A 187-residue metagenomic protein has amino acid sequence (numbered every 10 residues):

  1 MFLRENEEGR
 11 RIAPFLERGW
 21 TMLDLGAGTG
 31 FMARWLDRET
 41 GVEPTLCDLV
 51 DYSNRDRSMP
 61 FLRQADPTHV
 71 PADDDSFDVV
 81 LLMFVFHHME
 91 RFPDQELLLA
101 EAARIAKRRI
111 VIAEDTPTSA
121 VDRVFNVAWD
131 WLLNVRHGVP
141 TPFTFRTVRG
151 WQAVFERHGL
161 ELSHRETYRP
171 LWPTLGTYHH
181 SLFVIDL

Functional and structural regions predicted by a protein language model:
F2-W20: Conserved alpha-helix/loop element of class I SAM-dependent methyltransferases that forms part of the SAM/SAH-binding
L23, T29-H69: Class I SAM-dependent methyltransferase SAM/SAH-binding core
L36, E101-A102: Class I S-adenosylmethionine-dependent transferase superfamily signal
L81: A conserved beta-strand element that flanks and buttresses the S-adenosyl-L-methionine
F84-H88: Short catalytic micro-motifs in class I SAM-dependent methyltransferases
M89-E101: A short, conserved alpha-helix within the catalytic core of class I
A113-P173: C-terminal alpha-helical "lid/dimerization" subdomain adjacent to the S-adenosyl-L-methionine
L171-L187: Core SAM-dependent methyltransferase catalytic element
